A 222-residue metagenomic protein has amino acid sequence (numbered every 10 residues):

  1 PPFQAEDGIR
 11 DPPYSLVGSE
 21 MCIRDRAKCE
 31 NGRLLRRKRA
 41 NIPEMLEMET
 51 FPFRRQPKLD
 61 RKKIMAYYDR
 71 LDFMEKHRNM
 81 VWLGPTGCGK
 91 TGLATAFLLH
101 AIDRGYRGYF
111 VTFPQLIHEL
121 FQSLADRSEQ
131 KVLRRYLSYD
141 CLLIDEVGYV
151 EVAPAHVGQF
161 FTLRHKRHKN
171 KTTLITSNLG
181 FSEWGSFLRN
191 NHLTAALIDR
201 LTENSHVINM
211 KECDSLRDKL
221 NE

Functional and structural regions predicted by a protein language model:
P1-G18, I23: Single conserved hydrophobic/aromatic residue that forms the stacking wall/gate of nucleotide- or nucleobase-binding
S15, S19-E20, R24-I42: Interdomain "pre-motor" coupling segment immediately N-terminal to P-loop NTPase/helicase cores
E49-L71: N-terminal pre-Walker A segment at the start of P-loop NTPase domains
H77-T91: Walker A/P-loop nucleotide-binding motif
L99-F110: Post-Walker A helix-loop "phosphate-sensing" segment adjacent to the P-loop in P-loop NTPases
Y106-R107, Q115-S138, V147-E222: Replace "adjacent to P-loop NTPase cores in ATP/GTP-dependent enzymes" with "adjacent to NTP-binding cores
